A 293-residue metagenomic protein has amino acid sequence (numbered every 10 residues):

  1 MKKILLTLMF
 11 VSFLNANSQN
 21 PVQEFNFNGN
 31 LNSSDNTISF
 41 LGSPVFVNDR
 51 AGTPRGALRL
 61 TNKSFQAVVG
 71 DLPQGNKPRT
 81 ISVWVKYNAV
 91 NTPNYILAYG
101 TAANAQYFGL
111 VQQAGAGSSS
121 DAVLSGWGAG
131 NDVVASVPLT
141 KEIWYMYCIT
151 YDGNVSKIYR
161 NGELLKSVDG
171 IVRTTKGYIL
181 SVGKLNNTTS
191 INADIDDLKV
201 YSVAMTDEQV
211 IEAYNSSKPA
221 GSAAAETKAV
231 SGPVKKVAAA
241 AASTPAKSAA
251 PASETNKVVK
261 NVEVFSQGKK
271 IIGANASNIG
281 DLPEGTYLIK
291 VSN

Functional and structural regions predicted by a protein language model:
K2-L8, L14-K63, I211-V237: Extracytoplasmic low-complexity segments
N20-F40, N62-D121, V155-S156, T189 (+2 more regions): Extracellular glycan-recognition modules
V68-L72, V134-L139, D169-I171: Beta-strand-rich interaction surfaces with strong enrichment in secreted/lumenal proteins
K77, E142-I143, P283-T286: A glycine-anchored, Pro-Gly-centered beta-turn/N-cap motif
A122-M146: Short, aromatic/His-centered strand-loop micro-motif at the edge of beta-sheets
E142-Y151, I158: Short tryptophan-centered beta-strand motifs in secreted/extracellular beta-sheet-rich domains of glycan-recognition
V168-D194: Flexible glycan-contacting loops in extracellular carbohydrate-active proteins
S231-N293: C-terminal outer-membrane/trafficking sorting elements
